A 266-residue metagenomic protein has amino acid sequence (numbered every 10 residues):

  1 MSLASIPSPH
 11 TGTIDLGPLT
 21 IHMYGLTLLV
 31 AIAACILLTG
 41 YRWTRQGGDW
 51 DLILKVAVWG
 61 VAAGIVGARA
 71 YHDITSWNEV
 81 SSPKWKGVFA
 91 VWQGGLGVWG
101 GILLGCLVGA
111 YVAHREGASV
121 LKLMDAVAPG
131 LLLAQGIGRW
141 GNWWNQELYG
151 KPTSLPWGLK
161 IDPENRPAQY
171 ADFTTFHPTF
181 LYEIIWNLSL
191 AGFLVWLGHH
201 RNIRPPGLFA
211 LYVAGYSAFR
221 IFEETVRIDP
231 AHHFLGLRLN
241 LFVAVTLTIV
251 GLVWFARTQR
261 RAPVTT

Functional and structural regions predicted by a protein language model:
M1-T266: A feature for loop-to-transmembrane-helix boundaries and adjacent hydrophobic helices in multi-pass integral membrane
